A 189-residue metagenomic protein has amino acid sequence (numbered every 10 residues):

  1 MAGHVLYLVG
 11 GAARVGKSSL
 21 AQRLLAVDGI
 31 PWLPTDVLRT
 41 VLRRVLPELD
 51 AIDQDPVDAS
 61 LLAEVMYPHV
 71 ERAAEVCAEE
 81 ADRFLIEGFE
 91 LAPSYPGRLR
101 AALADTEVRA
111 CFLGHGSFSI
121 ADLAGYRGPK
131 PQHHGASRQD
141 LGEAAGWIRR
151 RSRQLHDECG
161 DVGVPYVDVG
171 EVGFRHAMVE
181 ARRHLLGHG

Functional and structural regions predicted by a protein language model:
M1-H4: Phosphate-binding P-loop
V9: Hydrophobic anchor at the beta1->P-loop junction of P-loop NTPases
A12-V15: ATP-binding Walker
S18: Walker A/P-loop
P31, V37-F89: Conserved nucleotide-sensing/catalytic segment adjacent to the nucleotide-binding pocket in NTP-handling enzymes
A104-R109, V162-V164: Short glycine-/polar-rich loops that comprise or flank the Walker A/P-loop and associated switch/sensor motifs
T106-Q154: A glycine- and Lys/Arg-enriched "phosphate-lid" helix/loop adjacent to the NTP-binding pocket of small-molecule kinases
R153-G189: NTP-dependent small-molecule kinase module
